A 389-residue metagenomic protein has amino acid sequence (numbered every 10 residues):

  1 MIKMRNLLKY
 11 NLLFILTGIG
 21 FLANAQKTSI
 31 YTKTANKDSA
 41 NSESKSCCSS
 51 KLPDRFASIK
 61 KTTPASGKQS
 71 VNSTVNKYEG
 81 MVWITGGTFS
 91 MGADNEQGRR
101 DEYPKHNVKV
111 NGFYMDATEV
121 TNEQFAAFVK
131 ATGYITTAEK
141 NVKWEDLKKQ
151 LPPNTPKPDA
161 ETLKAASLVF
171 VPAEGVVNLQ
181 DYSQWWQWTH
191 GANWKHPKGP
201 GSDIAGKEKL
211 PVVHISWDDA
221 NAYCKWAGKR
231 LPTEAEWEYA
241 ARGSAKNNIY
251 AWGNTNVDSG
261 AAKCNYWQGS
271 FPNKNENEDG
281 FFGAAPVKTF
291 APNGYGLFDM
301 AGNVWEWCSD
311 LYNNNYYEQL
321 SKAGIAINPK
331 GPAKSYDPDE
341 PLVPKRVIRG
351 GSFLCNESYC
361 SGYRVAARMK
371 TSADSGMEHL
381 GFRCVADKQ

Functional and structural regions predicted by a protein language model:
I2-L12: Bacterial N-terminal signal peptides that target proteins for export
L7, G20, N24-G201, D218 (+2 more regions): Short, compositionally biased
N11-G20: Bacterial N-terminal signal peptides
S29-Y31, N36, W83-I84, S90 (+4 more regions): Functional-site microenvironments in short loops/helix caps that host divalent-cation chemistry
S375-M377: Short coil/turn motifs at beta-sheet boundaries
